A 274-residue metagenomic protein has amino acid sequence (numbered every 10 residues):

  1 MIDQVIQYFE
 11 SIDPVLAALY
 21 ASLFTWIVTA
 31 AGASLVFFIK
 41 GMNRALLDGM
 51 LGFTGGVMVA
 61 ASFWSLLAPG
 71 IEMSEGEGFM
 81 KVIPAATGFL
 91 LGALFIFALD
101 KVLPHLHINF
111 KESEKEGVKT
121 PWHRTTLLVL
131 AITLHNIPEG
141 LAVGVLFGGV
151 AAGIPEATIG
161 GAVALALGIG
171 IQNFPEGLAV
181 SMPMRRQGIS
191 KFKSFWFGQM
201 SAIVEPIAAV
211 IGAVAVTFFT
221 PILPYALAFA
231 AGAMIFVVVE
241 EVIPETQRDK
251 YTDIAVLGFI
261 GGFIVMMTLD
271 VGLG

Functional and structural regions predicted by a protein language model:
M1-G274: Intrinsically disordered, metal-sensing/regulatory segments
